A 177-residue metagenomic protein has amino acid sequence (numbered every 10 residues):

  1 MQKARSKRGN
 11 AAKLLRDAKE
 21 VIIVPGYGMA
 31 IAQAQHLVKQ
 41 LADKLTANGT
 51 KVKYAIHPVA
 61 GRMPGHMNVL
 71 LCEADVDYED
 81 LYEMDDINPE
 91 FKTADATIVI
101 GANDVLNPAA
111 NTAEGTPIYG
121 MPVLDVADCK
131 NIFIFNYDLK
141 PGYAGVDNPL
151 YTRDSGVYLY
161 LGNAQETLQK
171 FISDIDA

Functional and structural regions predicted by a protein language model:
M1-A177: Structured cytosolic domains appended to multi-pass membrane proteins
